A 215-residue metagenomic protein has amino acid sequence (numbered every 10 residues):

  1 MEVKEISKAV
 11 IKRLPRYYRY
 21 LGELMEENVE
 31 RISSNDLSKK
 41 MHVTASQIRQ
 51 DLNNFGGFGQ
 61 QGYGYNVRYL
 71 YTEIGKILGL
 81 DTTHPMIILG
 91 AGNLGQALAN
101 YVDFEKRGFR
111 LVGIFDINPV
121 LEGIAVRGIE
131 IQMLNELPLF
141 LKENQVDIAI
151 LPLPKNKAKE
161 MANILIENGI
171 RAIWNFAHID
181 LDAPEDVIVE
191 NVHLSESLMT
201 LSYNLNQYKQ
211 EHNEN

Functional and structural regions predicted by a protein language model:
M1-E30: Extreme N-terminal segment that seeds HTH/winged-HTH DNA-binding domains in transcriptional regulators
G22-M25, I129-N215: Phosphate-bearing ligand-interacting subdomains that bind or position ATP/ADP/UDP/GDP/NAD(P) or nucleotide-linked
R31, N35, K40-T83: HTH-adjacent hinge/linker in prokaryotic transcriptional regulators
K76, N100, N163: Short, well-ordered alpha-helices that flank and scaffold nucleotide-derived cofactor binding pockets
G79-N118: Glycine-rich adenosine-cofactor-binding loop
L121-I124: A glycine-biased structural micro-motif
